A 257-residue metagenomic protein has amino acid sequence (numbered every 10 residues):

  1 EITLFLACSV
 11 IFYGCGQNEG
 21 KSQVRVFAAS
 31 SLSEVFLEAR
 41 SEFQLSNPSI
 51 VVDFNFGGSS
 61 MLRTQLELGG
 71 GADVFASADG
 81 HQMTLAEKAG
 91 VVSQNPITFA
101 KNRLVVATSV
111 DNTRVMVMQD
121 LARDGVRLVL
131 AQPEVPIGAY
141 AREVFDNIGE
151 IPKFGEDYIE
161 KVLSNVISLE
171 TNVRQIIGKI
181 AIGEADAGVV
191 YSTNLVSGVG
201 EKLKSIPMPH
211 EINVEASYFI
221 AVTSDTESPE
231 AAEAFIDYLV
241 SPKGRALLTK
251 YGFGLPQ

Functional and structural regions predicted by a protein language model:
I2-I11: Bacterial N-terminal signal peptides
C15-N47, V51-F56, S60, T64-L68 (+4 more regions): Exported/periplasmic ABC-transporter solute-binding proteins
D73-S77: Periplasmic-binding protein-like
N95: Active-site phosphate-binding/coordination module
